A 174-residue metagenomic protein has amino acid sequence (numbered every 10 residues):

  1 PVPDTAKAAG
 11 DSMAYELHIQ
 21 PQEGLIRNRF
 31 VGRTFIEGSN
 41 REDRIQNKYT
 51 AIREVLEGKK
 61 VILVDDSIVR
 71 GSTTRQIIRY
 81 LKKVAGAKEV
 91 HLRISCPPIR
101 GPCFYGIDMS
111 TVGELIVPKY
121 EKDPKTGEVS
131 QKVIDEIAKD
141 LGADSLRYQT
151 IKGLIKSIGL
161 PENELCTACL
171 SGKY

Functional and structural regions predicted by a protein language model:
P1-Y174: PRPP-associated nucleotide enzymes
